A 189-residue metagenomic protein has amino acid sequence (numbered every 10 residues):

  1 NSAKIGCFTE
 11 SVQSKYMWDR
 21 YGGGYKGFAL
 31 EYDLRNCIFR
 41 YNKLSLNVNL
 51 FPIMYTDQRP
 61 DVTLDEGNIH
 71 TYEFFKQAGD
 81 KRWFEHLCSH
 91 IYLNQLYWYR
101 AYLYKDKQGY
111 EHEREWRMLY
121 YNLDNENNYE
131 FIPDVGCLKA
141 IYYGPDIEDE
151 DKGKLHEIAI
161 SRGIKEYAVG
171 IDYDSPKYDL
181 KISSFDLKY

Functional and structural regions predicted by a protein language model:
N1-Y189: Catalytic-core loop-and-flanking beta/alpha module that positions acidic residues for ribose/phosphate chemistry
